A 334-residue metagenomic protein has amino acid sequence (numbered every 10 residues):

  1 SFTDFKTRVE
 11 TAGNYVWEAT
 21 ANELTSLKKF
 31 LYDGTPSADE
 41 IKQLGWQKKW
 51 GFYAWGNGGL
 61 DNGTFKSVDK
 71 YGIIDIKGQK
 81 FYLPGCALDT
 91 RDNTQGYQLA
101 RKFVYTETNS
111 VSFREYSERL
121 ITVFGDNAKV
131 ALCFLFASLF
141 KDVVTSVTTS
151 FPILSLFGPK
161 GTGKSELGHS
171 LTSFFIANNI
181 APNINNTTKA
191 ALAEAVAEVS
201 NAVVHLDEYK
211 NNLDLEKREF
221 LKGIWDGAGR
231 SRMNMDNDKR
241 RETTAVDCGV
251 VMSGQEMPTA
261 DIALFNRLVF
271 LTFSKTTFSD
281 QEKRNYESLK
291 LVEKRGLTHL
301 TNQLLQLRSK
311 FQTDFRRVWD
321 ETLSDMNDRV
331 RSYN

Functional and structural regions predicted by a protein language model:
S1-D126, E194-A195, V199: Conserved glycine-centered beta->alpha loop in an early N-terminal alpha/beta scaffold
F81-A181, N186: P-loop NTPase catalytic core of nucleic-acid-dependent motor ATPases
F157, E166-K217: AAA+/P-loop NTPase substrate/partner-engagement loops
S200-V203, A245-V250: Loop/turn-to-beta-strand initiation segments
V203-I224, Q255-N266: Conserved AAA+/SF3 P-loop NTPase catalytic/coupling segment centered on the Walker-B
R218-R241: Conserved catalytic/switch belt of AAA+ P-loop NTPases
R232-M233, D247-Q255, F270-T272: Structural recognition of the conserved hydrophobic beta-strand(s) that form the central parallel beta-sheet of P-loop
T244-V246, D261-N334: Phosphate-sensing "switch" segment of ASCE/P-loop ATPases
